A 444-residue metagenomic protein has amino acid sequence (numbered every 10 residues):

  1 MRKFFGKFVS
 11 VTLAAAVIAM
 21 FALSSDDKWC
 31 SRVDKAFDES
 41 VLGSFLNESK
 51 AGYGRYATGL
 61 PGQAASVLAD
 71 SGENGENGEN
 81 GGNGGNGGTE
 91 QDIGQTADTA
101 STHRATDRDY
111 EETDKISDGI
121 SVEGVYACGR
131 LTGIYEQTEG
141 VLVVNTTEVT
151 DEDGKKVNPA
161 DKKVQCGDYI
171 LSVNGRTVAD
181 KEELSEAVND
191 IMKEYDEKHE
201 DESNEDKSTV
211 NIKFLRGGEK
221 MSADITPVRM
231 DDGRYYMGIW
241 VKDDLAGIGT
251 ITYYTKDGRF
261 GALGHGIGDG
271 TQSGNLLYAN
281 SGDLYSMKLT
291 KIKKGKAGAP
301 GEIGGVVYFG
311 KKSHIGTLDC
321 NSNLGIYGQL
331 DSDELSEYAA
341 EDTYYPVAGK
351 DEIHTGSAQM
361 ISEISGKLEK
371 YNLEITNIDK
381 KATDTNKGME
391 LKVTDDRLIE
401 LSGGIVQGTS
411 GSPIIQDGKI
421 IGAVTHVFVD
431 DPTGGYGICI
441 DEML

Functional and structural regions predicted by a protein language model:
M1-A69, N74-S101, R108, T132 (+2 more regions): Gram-positive cell-envelope targeting signals
C30-G54, H103-T150, D232-V241, G366-L391 (+1 more regions): PDZ/PDZ-like peptide-tail recognition elements
T106, Y110-V122, T132, S185-I239: PDZ-domain C-terminal substructure recognizer with occasional recognition of PDZ-binding tails
E139, C166-G167, H354, S410 (+1 more regions): Short, flexible surface segments
E148-Y169, S410: PDZ/PDZ-like domain micro-motif
A160-L184, I414-D417, I421-G422, H426: Conserved PDZ fold ligand-binding element
R176-E186, E369-Y371, D430-G434: Short, Lys/Arg- and Gly-enriched loop/turn segments at beta-strand edges
V228-G403, Q407, Q416-D417, T425 (+1 more regions): Serine endopeptidase catalytic core focused on the charge-relay Asp
